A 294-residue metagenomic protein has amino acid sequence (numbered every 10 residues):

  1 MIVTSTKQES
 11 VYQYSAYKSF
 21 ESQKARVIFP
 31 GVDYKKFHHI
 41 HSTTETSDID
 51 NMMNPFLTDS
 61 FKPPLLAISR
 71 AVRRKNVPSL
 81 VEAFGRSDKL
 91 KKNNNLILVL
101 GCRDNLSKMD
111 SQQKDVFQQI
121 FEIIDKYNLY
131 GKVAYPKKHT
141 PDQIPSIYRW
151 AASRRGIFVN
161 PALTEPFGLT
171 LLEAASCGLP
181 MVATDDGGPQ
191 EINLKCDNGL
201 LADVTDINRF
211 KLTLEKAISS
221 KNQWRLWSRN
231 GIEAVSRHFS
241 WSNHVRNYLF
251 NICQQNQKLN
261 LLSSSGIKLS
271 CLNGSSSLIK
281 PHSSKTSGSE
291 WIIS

Functional and structural regions predicted by a protein language model:
M1-N51, E122: A short, active-site helix/loop in glycosyltransferases that binds the activated sugar's phosphate group
M53-K75, V81-F84, L96-V99: Conserved donor-binding/catalytic core segment of Leloir-type glycosyltransferases
L100-A152, G156-I157: Nucleotide-activated donor-binding/catalytic signature segment of Leloir-type glycosyltransferases, i.e., the conserved
C102-D104, Q223-S294: C-terminal amphipathic helix plus adjacent low-complexity, charged tail appended to glycosyltransferase catalytic
I157, P180-A183: Short hydrophobic beta-strand element within catalytic cores of glycosyltransferases and related nucleotide-activated
L163: Aromatic "clamp/platform" in nucleotide-sugar-dependent glycosyltransferases that forms part of the donor/acceptor
G168-L171, P189: Short glycine/serine-rich donor-binding loops of glycosyltransferases
Q190-E215: Change "using UDP/GDP/dTDP sugars" to "using nucleotide sugars
